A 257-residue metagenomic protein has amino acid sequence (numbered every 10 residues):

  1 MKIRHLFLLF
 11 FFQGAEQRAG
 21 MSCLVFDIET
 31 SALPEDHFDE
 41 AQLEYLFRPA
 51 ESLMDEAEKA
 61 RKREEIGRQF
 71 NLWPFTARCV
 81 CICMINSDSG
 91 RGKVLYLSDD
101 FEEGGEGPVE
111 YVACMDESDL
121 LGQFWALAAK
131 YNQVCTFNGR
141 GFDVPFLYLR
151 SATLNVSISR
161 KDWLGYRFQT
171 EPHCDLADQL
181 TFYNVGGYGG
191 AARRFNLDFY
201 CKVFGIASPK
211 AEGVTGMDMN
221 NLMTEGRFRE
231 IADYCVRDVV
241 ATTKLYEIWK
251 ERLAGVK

Functional and structural regions predicted by a protein language model:
K2-I3: Polybasic, lysine-rich low-complexity intrinsically disordered segments
L6-F11: Hydrophobic alpha-helical signal peptides and transmembrane signal-/tail-anchor segments that drive secretory-pathway
E16-L120, A126: Conserved RNase H-like, two-metal-ion catalytic cores of nucleic-acid enzymes
S22, A77-E110, W125-D233, R237-V256: Metal-dependent phosphoesterase core characteristic of DEDDh/y 3'-5' exonuclease domains
